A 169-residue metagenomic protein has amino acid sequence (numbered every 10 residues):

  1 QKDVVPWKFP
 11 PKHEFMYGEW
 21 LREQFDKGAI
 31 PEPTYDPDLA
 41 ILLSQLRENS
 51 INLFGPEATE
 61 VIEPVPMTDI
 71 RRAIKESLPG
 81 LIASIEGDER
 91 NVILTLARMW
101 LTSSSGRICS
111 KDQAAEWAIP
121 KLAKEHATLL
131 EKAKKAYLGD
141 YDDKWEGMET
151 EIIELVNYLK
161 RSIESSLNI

Functional and structural regions predicted by a protein language model:
Q1-E86, N168: Conserved NTP/Mg2+-binding pocket subregion across the NTase superfamily
D36, M67, E86-R90, A123 (+2 more regions): Amphipathic, non-membrane alpha-helical segments in soluble helical-bundle scaffolds
R71-A133: Extended, basic/helix-rich recognition subdomains
R107-I169: Structured mid-to-C-terminal alpha-helical surface segments
